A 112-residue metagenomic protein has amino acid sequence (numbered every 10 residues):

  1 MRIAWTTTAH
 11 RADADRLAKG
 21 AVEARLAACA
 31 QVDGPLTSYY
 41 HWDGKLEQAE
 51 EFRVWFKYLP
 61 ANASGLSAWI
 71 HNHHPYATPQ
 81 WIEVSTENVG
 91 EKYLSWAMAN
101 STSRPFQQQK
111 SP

Functional and structural regions predicted by a protein language model:
M1-P112: Positively charged, small/polar-rich N-terminal and surface patches that mediate targeting and assembly and bind
